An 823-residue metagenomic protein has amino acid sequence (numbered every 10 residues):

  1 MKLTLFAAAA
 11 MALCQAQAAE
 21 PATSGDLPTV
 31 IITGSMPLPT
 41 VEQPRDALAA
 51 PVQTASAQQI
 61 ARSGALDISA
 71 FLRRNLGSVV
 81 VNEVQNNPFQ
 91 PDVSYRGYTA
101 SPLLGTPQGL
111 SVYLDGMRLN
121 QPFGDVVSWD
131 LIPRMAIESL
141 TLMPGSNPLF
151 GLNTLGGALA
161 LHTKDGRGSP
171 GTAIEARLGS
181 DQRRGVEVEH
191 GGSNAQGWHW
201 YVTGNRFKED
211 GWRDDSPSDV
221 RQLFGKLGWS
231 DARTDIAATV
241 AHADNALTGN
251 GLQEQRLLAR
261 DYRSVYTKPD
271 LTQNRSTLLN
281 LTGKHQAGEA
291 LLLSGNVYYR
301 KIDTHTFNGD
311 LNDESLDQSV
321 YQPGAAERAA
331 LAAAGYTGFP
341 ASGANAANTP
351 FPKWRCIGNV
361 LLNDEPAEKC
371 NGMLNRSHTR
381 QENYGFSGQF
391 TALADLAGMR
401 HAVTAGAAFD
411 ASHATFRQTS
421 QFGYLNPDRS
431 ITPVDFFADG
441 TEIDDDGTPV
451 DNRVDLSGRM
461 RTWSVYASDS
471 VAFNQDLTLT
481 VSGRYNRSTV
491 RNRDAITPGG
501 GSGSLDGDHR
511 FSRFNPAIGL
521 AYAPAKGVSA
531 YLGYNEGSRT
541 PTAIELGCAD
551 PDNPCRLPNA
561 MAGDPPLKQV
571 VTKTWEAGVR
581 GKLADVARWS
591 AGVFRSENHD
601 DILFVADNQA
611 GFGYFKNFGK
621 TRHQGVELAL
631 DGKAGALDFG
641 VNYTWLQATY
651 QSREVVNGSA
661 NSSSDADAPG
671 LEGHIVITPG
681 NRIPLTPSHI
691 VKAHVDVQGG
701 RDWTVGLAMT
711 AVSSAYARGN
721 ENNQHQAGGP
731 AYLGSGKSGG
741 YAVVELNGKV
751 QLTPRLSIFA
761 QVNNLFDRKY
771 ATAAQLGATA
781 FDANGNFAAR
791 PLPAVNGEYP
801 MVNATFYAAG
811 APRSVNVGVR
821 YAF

Functional and structural regions predicted by a protein language model:
P28-S63, F89-V93, L110: N-terminal periplasmic "start-of-domain" segments of outer-membrane beta-barrel proteins
T33, L119-Q121, D130-A173: A beta-strand signature from Gram-negative outer-membrane beta-barrel systems, especially the internal plug domain
L178-K208, R213-N250, P269-L292, S482-R484: Transmembrane beta-barrel wall of Gram-negative outer-membrane proteins
D244-R260, T489-I496, D508, A521-W575 (+6 more regions): Surface-exposed extracellular loop regions of Gram-negative outer-membrane beta-barrel proteins, predominantly
Q286, L292-Y298, I302-D310, A523 (+3 more regions): Membrane-embedded beta-barrel scaffold of Gram-negative outer-membrane proteins
M373, R400-A525, N642, V655 (+2 more regions): Signature of Gram-negative outer-membrane beta-barrel scaffolds
S387-A392, N474-D476, V586-H599, Y614-E721 (+1 more regions): Gram-negative outer-membrane beta-barrel transporters
S538, T710-N723, K749-F823: C-terminal beta-signal and adjacent terminal beta-strands/loops of Gram-negative outer-membrane beta-barrel proteins
